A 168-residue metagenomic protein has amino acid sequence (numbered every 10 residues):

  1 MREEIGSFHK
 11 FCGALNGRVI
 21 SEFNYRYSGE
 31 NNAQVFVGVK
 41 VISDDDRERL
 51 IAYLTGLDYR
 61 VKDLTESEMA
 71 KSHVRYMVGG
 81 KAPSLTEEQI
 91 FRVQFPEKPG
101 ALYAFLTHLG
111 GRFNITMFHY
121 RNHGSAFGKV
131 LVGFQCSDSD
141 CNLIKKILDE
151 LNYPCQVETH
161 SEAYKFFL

Functional and structural regions predicted by a protein language model:
M1-L168: A conserved regulatory-domain signal marking ACT and ACT-like small-molecule sensing domains and adjacent regulatory
